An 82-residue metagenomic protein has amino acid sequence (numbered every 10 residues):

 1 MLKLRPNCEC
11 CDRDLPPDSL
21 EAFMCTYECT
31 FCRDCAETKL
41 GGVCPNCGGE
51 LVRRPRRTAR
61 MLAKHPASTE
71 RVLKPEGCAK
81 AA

Functional and structural regions predicted by a protein language model:
M1-A82: Intrinsically disordered, low-complexity regulatory regions in eukaryotic proteins
